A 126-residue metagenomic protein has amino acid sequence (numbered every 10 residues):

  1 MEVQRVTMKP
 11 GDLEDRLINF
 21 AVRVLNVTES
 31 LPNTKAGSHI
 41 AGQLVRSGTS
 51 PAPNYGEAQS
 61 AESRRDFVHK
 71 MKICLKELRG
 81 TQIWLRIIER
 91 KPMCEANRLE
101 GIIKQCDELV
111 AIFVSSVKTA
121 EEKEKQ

Functional and structural regions predicted by a protein language model:
M1-Q126: Short, C-terminally biased terminal segments at protein or domain edges
